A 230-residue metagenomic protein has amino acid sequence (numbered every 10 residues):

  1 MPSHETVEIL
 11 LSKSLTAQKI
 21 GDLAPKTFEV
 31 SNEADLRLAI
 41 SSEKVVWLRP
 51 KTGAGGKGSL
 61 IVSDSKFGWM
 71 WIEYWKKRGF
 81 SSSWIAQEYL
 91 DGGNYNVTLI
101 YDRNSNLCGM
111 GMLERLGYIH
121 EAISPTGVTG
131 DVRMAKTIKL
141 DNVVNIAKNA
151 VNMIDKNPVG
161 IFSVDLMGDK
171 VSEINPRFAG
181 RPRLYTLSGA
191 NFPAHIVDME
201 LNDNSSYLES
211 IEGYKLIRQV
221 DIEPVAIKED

Functional and structural regions predicted by a protein language model:
M1-S31, D35-S41: Conserved N-proximal alpha/beta basic substrate-recognition cap immediately N-terminal to, or forming the N-lobe
H4-V7, N32-D35, K51-G55, K66-F67 (+1 more regions): Short acidic/polar capping segments at secondary-structure boundaries
D22-T27, V45-W47, S59-D91, I154-D155: Conserved ATP-binding module of the ATP-grasp superfamily
G55, F80-S82, D91-Y95, G160-F162: Short, basic and Ser/Thr-rich N-terminal targeting/leader segments
M70, W75, Q87-K156, N175-E200: ATP-dependent carboxylate/phosphate-activation module, predominantly the ATP-grasp catalytic core and closely related
P158-G168: A short glycine-rich, hydrophobically flanked beta-strand micro-motif that places a catalytic Asp/Glu for divalent metal
S163, A194-D230: Peripheral (often C-terminal) accessory segments that flank ATP-dependent C-N-forming ligase machineries
D169-E173: Catalytic activation segment of kinase domains across protein kinase-like and atypical kinase folds
